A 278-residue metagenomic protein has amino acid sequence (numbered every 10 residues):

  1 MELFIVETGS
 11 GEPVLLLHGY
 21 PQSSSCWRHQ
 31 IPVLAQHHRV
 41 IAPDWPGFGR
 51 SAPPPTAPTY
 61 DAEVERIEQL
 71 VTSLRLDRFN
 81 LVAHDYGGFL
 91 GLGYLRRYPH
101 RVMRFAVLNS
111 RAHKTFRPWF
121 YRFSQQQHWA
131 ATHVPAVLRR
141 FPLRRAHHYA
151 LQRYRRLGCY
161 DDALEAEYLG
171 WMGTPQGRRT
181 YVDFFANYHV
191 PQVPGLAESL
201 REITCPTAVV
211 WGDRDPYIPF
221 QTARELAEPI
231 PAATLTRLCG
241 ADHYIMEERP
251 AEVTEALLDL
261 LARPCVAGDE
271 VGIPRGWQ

Functional and structural regions predicted by a protein language model:
E2-V6, P13, P21, I41 (+6 more regions): Flexible "cap/lid" subdomain of the alpha/beta-hydrolase fold that forms the substrate-access gate
S10-G11, A241: A generic "binding-loop/recognition-motif" signal
Y20-H29: The serine-hydrolase catalytic nucleophile loop
S25, Q221, E248-E252: A conserved mid-protein helix/loop that constitutes part of the nucleotide-sugar donor-binding site
H29-H38, S73: A short, Lys/Arg-enriched amphipathic alpha-helix followed by its capping loop at the start of a domain
P32, P43-D44: N-terminal cap/lid subdomain of alpha/beta-hydrolase-fold enzymes
A233-Q278: Catalytic active-site module of serine/aspartate enzymes centered on a nucleophile-bearing elbow/loop
